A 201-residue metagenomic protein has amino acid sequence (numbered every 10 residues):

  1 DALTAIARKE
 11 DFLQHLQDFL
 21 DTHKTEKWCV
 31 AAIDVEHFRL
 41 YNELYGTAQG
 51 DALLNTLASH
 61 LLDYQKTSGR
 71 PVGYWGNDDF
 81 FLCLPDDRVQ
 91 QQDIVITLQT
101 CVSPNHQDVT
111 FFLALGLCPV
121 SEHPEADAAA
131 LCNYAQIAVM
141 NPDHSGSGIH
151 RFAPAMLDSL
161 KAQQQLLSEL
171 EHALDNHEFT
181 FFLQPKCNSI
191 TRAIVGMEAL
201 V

Functional and structural regions predicted by a protein language model:
A2-C29, E36-D63, G73-N77, F81 (+2 more regions): Conserved long alpha-helical elements within nucleotide-processing catalytic cores of c-di-GMP signaling and class III
K9, M156, L160-L167: Interdomain signal-transducing alpha-helical coiled-coil linkers
H15, A162-V201: Active-site core of bacterial EAL-family cyclic-dinucleotide phosphodiesterase domains
V30, T110-F112, E178, G196: Beta-strand residues that line the small-molecule/cofactor-binding core of sensory signal-transduction domains
G69-W75, V109: A short pre-motif secondary-structure segment
C83-Q91, H106-D108, F112-L131, A155-S159 (+1 more regions): Catalytic strand-loop-helix junctions within cyclic-nucleotide turnover domains
I94-C101: Short amphipathic alpha-helices in soluble, non-transmembrane regions that often serve as interface/regulatory elements
Q107-D108, L131-P154, E169-T180: Catalytic/regulatory signature loops of cyclic-dinucleotide turnover enzymes and related class III nucleotidyl cyclases
